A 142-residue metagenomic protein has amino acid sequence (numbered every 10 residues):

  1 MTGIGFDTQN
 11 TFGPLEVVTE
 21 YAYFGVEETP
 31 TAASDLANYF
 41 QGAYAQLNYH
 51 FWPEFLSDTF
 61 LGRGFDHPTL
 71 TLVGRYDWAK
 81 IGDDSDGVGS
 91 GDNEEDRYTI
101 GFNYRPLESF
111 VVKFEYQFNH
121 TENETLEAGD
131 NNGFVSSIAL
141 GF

Functional and structural regions predicted by a protein language model:
M1-F142: Outer-membrane beta-barrel pore domains
